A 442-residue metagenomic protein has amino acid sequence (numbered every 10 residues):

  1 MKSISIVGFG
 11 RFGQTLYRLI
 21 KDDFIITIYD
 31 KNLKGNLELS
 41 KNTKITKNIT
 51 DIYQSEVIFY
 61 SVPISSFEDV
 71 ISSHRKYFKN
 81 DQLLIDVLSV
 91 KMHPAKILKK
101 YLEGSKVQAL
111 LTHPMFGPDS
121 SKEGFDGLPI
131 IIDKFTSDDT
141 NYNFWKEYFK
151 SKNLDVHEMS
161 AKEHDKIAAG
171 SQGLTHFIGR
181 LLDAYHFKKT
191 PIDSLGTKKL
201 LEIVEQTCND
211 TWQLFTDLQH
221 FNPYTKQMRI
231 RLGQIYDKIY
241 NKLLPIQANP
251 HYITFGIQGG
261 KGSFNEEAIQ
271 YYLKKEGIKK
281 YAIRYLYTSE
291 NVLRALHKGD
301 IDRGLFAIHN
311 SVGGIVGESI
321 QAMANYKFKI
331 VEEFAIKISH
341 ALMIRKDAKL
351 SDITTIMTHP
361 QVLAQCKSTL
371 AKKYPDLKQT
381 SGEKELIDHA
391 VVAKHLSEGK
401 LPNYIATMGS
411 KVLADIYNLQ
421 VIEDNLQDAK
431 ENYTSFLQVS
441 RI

Functional and structural regions predicted by a protein language model:
M1-K44: NAD(P)+-binding Rossmann beta1-loop-alpha1 motif at the extreme N-terminus of oxidoreductases
K41-Q54, T288, V292: Short acidic low-complexity segments
I49-R75: Rossmann-like NAD(P)-binding element
F78-P94: ADP-ribose/adenylate-binding Rossmann-like module
K91-P94, L98-D155: Rossmann-fold dinucleotide-binding core
M92-P94, S137, Y142, Y148-F149 (+3 more regions): Domain-level signature for soluble enzymes in the chorismate/prephenate branch of the shikimate pathway
E158-H251: An accessory alpha-helical subdomain
